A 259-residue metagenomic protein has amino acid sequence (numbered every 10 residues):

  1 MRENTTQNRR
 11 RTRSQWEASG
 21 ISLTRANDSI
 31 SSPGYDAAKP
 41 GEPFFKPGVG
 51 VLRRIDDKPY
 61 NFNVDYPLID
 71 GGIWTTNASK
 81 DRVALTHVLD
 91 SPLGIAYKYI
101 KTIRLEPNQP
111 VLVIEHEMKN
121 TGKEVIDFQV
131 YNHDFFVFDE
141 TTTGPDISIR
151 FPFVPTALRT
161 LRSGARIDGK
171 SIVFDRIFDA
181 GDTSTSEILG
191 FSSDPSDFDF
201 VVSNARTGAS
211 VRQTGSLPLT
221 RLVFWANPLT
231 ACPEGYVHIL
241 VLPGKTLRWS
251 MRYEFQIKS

Functional and structural regions predicted by a protein language model:
M1-P107, V111-V113, T121-V125, Q129 (+1 more regions): Surface-exposed acidic/polar loop and edge beta-strand patches at domain peripheries
